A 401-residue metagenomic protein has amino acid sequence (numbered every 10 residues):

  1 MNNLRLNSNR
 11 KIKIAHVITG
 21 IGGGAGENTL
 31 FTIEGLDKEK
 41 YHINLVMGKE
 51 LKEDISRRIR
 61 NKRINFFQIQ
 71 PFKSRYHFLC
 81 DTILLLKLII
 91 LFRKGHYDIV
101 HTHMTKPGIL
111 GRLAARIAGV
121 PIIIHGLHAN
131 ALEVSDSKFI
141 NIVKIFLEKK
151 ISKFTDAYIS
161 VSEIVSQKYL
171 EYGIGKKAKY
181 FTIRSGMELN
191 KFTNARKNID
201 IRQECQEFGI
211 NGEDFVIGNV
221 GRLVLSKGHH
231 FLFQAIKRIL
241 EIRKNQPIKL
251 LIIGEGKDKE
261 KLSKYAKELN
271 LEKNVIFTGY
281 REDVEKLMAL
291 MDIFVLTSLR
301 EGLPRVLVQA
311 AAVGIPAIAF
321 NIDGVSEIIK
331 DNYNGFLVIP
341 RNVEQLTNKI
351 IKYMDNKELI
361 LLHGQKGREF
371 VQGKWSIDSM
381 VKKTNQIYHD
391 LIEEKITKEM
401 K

Functional and structural regions predicted by a protein language model:
K11, A15-G23, E27-C80, K179: N-terminal strand-loop element at the rim of the active site of nucleotide-sugar-dependent glycosyltransferases
G23-F31, F215, N219-E241, K257-K264 (+2 more regions): A conserved mid-protein helix/loop that constitutes part of the nucleotide-sugar donor-binding site
D54-R57, T193-I210, V216: A short helix/loop element that forms part of the nucleotide-sugar donor recognition site in Leloir-type
A115, Q203, Q345, K352 (+2 more regions): A short, well-ordered alpha-helix in the C-terminal region of glycosyltransferases
F154-T182, M187-K191: A short, active-site helix/loop in glycosyltransferases that binds the activated sugar's phosphate group
Y280, L299: Aromatic "clamp/platform" in nucleotide-sugar-dependent glycosyltransferases that forms part of the donor/acceptor
P316-A319, I329: Short hydrophobic beta-strand element within catalytic cores of glycosyltransferases and related nucleotide-activated
D331-N332, F336-V343, K352-K357: Conserved acidic donor-binding segment of nucleotide-sugar-dependent glycosyltransferases
